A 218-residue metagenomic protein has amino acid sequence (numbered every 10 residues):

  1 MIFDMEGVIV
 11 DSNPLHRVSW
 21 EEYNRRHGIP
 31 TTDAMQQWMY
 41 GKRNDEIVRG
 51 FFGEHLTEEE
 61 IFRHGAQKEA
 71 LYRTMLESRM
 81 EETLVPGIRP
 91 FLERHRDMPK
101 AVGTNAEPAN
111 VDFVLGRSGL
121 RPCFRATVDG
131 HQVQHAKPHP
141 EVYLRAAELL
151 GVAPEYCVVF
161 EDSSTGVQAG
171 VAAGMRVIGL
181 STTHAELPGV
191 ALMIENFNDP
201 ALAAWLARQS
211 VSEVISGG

Functional and structural regions predicted by a protein language model:
M1-R96, E107-A109: N-terminal helical cap/lid subdomain that shapes the substrate entry/recognition surface in HAD-like hydrolases
D11-S12, M39-Y40, V102-G103, E161 (+1 more regions): Small/polar loops that bind or transfer phosphate-bearing groups
L84, G103, H135: Residue-level marker of regulatory loop/turn positions in helix-turn-helix DNA-binding domains and in histidine
R89, E93, P99, E107-G218: Asp-based, Mg2+/Mn2+-dependent phosphohydrolase catalytic module
